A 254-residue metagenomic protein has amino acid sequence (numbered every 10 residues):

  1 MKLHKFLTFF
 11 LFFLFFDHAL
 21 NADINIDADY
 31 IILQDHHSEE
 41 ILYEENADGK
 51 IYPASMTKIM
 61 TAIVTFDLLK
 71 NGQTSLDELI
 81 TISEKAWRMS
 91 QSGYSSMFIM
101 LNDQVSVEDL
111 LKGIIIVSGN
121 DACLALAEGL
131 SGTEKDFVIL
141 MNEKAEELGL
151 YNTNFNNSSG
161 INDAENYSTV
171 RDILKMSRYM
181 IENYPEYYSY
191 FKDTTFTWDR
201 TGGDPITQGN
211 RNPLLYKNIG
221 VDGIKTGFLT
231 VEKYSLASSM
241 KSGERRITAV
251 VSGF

Functional and structural regions predicted by a protein language model:
H4-F16: Sec-dependent N-terminal signal peptides
K5-T8, T81, E244: Intrinsically disordered, low-complexity segments enriched in glycine/proline and serine/threonine
F12, S75, S252-F254: Alpha-helix capping and helix-coil boundary motifs
F12, Y43, K70-G72, T230 (+1 more regions): Generic marker of residues within folded, mature protein domains
N21-R171, I181-E182: Active-site-adjacent loops and short helices of periplasmic peptidoglycan-processing enzymes
L150-N154, N162-F254: Domain-terminus/edge residues, biased toward the C-terminal soluble/receptor-binding domains of extracytoplasmic
